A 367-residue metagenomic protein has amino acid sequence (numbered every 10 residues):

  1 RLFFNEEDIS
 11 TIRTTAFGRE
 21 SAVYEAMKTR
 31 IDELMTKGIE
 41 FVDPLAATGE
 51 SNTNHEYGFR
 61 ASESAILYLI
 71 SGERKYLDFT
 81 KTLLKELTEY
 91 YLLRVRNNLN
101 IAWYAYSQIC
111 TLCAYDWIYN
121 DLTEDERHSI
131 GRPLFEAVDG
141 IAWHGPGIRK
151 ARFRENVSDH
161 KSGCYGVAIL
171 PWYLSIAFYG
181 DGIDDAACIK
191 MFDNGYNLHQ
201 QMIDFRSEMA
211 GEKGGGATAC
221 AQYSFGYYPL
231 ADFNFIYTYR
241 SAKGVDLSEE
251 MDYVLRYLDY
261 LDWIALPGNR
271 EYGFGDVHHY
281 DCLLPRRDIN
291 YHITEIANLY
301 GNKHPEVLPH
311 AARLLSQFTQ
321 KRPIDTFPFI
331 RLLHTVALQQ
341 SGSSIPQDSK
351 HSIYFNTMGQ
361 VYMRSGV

Functional and structural regions predicted by a protein language model:
R1-N5, V367: Short intrinsically disordered, low-complexity coil segments enriched in acidic
F3, I9-I12, A16-F17, V23-D259 (+2 more regions): Aromatic-lined, polymer-binding surfaces characteristic of secreted/periplasmic polysaccharide-degrading enzymes
A219-C220, S224-V367: Extended polysaccharide-engagement surfaces of secreted carbohydrate-active enzymes
